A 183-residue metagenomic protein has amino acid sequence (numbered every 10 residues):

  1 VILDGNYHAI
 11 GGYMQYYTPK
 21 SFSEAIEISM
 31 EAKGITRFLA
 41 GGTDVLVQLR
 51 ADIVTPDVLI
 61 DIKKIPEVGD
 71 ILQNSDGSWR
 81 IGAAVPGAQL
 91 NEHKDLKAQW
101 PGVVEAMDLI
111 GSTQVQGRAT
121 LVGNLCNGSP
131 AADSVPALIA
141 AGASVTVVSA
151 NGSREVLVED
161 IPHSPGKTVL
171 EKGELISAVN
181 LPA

Functional and structural regions predicted by a protein language model:
I2-A183: C-terminal structural segment of proteins
